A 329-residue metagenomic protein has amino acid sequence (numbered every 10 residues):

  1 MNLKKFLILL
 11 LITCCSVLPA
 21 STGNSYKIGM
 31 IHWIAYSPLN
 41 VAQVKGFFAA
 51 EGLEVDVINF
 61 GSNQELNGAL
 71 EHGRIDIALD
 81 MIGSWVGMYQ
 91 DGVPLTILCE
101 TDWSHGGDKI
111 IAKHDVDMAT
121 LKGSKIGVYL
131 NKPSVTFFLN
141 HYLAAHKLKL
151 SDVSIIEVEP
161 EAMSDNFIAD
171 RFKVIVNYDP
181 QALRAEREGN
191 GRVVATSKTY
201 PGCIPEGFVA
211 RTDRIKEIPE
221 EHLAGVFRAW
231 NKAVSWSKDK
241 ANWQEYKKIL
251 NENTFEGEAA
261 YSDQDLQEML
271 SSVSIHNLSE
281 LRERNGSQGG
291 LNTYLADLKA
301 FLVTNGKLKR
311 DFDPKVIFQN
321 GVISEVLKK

Functional and structural regions predicted by a protein language model:
M1-L3: N-terminal secretory signal peptides that target proteins for export/translocation
K5-C14: Sec-dependent N-terminal signal peptides
C14-N24: Bacterial Sec-dependent signal peptides at the C-terminal "C-region" and cleavage site
G23-E157, N166, K173-P180, V194-T196 (+1 more regions): Short, glycine-/small- and polar/acidic-enriched structural segments that line small-molecule recognition paths
W33, F60-Q64, Y129, P133-S134 (+5 more regions): Soluble non-cytosolic domains of exported or imported proteins
T101-I110, E188-R214, P219, L223 (+2 more regions): Periplasmic-binding protein-like
K216-K307: Secondary-structure end/capping motifs
N292-K329: Conserved C-terminal helix/tail region of periplasmic/extracytoplasmic solute-binding proteins
